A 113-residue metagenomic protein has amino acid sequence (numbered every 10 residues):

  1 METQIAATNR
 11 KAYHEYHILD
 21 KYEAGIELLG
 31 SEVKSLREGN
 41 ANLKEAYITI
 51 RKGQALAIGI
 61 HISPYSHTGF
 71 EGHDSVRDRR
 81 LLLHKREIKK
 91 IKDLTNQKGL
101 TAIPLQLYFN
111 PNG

Functional and structural regions predicted by a protein language model:
M1-L29: Intrinsically disordered, Lys/Arg-rich N-terminal extensions and targeting peptides of nucleic-acid-associated proteins
Q4-A6, N42, A55: Short, surface-exposed linear motifs at loops/turns and structural transition points
K21, L29-R37, N112: Glycine/acidic-rich beta-strand-loop module
G25, E32, Y47, Q54-L56 (+1 more regions): Structural motif
K34, N42, T49, I62-Y65: Short, surface-exposed beta-strand-loop junctions and turns on beta-sheet-rich folds
A46-I50, L107: A structural signal for short hydrophobic beta-strand segments in well-ordered beta-sheet cores
R51-K52, L56-L94: Helix-adjacent hinge/juxtasegments
L83-G113: Beta-rich strand-turn-strand
